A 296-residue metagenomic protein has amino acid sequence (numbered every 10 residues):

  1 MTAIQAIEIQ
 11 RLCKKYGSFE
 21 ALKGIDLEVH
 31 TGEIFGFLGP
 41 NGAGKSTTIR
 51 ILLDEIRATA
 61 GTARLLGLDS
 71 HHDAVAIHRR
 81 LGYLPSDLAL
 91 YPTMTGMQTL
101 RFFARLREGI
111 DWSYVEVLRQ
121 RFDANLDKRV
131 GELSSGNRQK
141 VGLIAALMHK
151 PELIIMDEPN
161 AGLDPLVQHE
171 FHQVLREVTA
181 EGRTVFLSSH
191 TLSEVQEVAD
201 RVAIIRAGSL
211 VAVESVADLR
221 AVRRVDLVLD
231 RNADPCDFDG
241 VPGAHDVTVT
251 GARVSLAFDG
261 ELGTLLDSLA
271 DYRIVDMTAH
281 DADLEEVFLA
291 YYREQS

Functional and structural regions predicted by a protein language model:
G61-H72, A76-I77: Conserved ABC transporter NBD signature motif
W112-E132: Conserved ABC nucleotide-binding domain
I154-E158, L163: Catalytic Walker B motif of ABC-type/P-loop ATPase nucleotide-binding domains
F171-A257: ABC transporter nucleotide-binding domain
R224-S296: Short, charged/small-residue-rich alpha-helical element at the C-terminal edge of ABC transporter nucleotide-binding
